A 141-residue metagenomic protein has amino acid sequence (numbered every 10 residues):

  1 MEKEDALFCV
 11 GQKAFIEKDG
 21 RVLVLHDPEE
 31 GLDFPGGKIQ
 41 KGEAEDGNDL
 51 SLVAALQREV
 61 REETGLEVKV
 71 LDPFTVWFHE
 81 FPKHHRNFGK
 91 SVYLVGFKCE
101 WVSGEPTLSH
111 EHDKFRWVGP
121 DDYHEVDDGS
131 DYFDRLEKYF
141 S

Functional and structural regions predicted by a protein language model:
M1-V22, E45, K98: Conserved N-terminal beta-strand and adjoining loop/helix that marks the start of the Nudix/MutT-like hydrolase domain
E4-F8, R86-Y93, H112: A generic structural micro-feature
C9, E17, E29, F34 (+1 more regions): Short connector loops at helix/strand junctions that flank enzyme active sites, especially segments positioning acidic
K18-E62: Conserved Nudix-box catalytic region and its N-terminal flanking loop in Nudix hydrolases and closely related
V22, G104-L108: Short helix-loop capping/hinge motifs at secondary-structure junctions, enriched in acidic/polar residues
L66-V76: A short coil-to-beta-strand element that immediately follows conserved catalytic motifs
W77-E105: Active-site-adjacent beta-strand/loop module that shapes the phosphate/pyrophosphate-binding cleft
G96-K98, T107-Y139: NUDIX/MutT-family hydrolases
